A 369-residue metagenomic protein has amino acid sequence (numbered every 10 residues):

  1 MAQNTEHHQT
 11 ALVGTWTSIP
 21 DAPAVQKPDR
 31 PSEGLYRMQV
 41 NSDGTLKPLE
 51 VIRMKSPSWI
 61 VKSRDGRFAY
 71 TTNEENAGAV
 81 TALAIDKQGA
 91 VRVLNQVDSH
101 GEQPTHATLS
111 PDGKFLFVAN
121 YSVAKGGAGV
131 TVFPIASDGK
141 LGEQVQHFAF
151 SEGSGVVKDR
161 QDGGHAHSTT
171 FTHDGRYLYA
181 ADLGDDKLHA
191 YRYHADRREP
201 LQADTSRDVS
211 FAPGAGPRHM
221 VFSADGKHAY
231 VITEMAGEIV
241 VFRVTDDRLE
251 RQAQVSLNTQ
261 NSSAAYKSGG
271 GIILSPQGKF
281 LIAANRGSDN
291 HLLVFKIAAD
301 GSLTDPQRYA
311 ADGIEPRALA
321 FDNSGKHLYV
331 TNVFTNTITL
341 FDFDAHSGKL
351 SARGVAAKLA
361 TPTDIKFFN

Functional and structural regions predicted by a protein language model:
Q9-R30, A119-S122: Short, conserved, GDST-rich strand-edge loop motifs in beta-rich repeat architectures
W16-S18, E74-N76, Y121-S122, I135 (+7 more regions): Short loop/turn segments immediately following the C-termini of beta-strands
M38-G44, A82-G89, V132-G142, Y191-L201 (+3 more regions): Short loop/turn segments immediately following beta-strands, especially the blade-tip and inter-blade linker loops
K47-G113: Blade-loop segments of beta-propeller domains
K47-I52, R92-D98, S154-D159, D204-S210 (+3 more regions): A short beta-strand motif characteristic of beta-propeller blades
M54-D65, H100-P111, E152-H173, F211-G226 (+3 more regions): Beta-rich, blade/repeat-based domains predominating in secreted/periplasmic proteins but also intracellular
A90-S168: Asp-box/WD-like beta-propeller blade repeats and closely related beta-sheet repeat scaffolds
